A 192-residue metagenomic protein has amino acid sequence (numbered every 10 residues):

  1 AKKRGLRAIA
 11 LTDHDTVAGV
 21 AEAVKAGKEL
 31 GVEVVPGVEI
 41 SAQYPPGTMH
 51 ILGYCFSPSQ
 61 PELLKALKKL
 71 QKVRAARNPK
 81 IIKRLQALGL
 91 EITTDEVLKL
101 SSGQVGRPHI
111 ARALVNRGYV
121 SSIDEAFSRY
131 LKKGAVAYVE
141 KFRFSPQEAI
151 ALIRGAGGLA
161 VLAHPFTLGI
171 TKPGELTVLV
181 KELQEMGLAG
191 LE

Functional and structural regions predicted by a protein language model:
A1-G47, L131-K132, F144-S145, I150-A151 (+1 more regions): An N-terminally biased module of ancient metal coordination in phosphate/nucleic-acid-related enzymes
R7, E91-T93, V120, A189: Short coil/loop linkers at secondary-structure junctions
A10-L11, K68-K69, V97, A135-A137 (+1 more regions): Short, contiguous strand/loop micro-motifs
V38, C55-S57, G89: Generic hydrophobic/packing signal
Q43-A75, T94, R112-A135: Active-site gating loops and adjacent loop-to-helix segments of metal-dependent hydrolytic enzymes
K69-V73, K141, T171, E175: Alpha-helix N-cap and loop-to-helix initiation/capping positions
K72-V97: Conserved phosphoryl-transfer catalytic core
S101-P165: Conserved acidic, metal-coordinating active-site core of Asp-based, Mg2+-dependent phosphoryl-transfer enzymes
